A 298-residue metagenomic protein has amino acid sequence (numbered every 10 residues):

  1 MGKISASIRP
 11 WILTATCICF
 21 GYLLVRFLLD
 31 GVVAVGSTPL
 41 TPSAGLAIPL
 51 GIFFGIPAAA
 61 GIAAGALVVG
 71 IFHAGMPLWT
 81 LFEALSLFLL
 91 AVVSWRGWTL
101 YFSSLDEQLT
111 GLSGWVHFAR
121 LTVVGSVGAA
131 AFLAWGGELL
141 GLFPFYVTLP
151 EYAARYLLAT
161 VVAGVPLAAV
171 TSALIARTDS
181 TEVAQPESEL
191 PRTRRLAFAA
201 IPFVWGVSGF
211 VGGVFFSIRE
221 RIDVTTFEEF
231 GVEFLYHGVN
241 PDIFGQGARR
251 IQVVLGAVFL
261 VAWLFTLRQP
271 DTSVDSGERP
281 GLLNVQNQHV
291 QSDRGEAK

Functional and structural regions predicted by a protein language model:
M1, S273-K298: Short, intrinsically disordered terminal tails adjacent to the first/last structured region
G2-A60: Hydrophobic transmembrane alpha-helices
R26-S43, V68, A74-S273: Membrane-embedded alpha-helical hairpins and interfacial helices in multi-pass inner-membrane proteins
A59-V69: Central hydrophobic cores of alpha-helical transmembrane segments in multi-pass integral membrane proteins
